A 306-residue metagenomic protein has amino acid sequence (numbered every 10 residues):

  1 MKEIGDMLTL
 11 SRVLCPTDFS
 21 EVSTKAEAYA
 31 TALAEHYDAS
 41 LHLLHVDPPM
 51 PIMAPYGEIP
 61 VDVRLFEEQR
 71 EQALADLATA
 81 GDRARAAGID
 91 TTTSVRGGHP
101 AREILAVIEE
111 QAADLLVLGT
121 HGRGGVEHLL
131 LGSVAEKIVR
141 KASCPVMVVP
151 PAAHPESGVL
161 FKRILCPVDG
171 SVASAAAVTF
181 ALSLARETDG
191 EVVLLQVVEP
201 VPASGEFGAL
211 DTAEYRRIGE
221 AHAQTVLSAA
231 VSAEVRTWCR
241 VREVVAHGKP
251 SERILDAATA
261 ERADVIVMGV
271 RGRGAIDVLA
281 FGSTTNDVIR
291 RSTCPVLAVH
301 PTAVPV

Functional and structural regions predicted by a protein language model:
M1-S11, A32-H36, A101, L105-H154 (+1 more regions): Gly/Ser-rich helix-loop-strand patches that form or flank binding pockets for ribonucleotide-derived cofactors
M1-T9, V22, Y29, P51 (+7 more regions): Structural beta-alpha unit
K2-P60, S94, L160-D211, R242-V244 (+2 more regions): Small/aliphatic-rich secondary-structure junction motif
E58-D62, E110-Q111, V134-A135, I164-C166 (+3 more regions): Short, hinge-like loop/turn segments at secondary-structure boundaries
V61-A75, T212-T225: A short acidic, glycine-rich active-site loop that binds or catalyzes chemistry on phosphate/adenosine moieties
D90-T92, P145, E191, R240-R242 (+1 more regions): Conserved beta-strand segments of alpha/beta enzyme cores
A152-K162: Intrinsically disordered, low-complexity Ser/Thr-rich linker and spacer segments in cell-wall-related proteins
G190-D256, A260: Structured core of small recognition/catalytic domains
